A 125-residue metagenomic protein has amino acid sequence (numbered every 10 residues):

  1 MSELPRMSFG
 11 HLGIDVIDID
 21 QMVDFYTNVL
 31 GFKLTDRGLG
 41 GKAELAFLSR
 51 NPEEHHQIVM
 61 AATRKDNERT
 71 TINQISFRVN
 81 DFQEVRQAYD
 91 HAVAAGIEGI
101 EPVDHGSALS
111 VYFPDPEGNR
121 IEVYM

Functional and structural regions predicted by a protein language model:
S2-R6, D66-T70: Short, flexible turn/loop "capping" segments at secondary-structure junctions
E3, I14-H55: Core segments of cupin and vicinal oxygen chelate
M7, I17-D20, S76-R120, M125: Vicinal oxygen chelate
L12, I75: Hydrophobic adenine-recognition pocket in adenosine-nucleotide-binding enzymes
G38-G41, D66-N67, V103-G106: A short beta-turn/loop motif at secondary-structure boundaries
E44-A46, N73, L109-V111: Short beta-strand micro-motifs in enzyme catalytic cores
E53-H55, D66-E68, F82-V85: Short, charged/polar surface micro-motifs in flexible loops or helix N-caps
E53-I58, G118-E122: Short, charged/polar, Gly/Pro-enriched secondary-structure boundary elements
